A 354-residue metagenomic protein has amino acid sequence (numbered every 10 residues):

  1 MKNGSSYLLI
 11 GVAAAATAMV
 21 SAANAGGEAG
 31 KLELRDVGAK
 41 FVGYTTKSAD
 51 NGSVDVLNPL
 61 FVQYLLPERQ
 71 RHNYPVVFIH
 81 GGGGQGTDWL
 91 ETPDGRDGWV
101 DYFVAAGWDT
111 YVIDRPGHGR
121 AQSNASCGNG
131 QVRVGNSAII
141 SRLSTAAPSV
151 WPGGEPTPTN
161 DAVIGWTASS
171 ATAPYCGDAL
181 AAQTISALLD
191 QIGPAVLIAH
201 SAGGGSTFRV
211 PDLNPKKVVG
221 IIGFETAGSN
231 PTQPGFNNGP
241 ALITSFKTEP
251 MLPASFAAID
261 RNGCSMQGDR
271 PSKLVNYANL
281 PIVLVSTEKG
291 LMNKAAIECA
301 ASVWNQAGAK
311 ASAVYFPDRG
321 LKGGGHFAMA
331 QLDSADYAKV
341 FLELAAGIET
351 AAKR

Functional and structural regions predicted by a protein language model:
G26-R71: N-terminal cap/lid segment of alpha/beta-hydrolase-fold proteins
R69-H72, V76-V112, H118-V134, I139-S141: Short, surface-exposed "cap/lid" segments of acyl-processing enzymes
V150-P152, T157-D161, T167, P174-V196: Conserved acidic catalytic loop of the alpha/beta-hydrolase fold
I198-T207: Gly/Ala-rich beta-loop-alpha elbow adjacent to hydrolase catalytic centers
K216-Q233: A conserved short beta-strand
P234-N305: The feature captures the conserved acid-bearing segment of alpha/beta-hydrolase catalytic domains
N305-K322: Catalytic histidine neighborhood in serine/cysteine hydrolases with alpha/beta-hydrolase-type architecture
L321-G323, F327-R354: Catalytic active-site module of serine/aspartate enzymes centered on a nucleophile-bearing elbow/loop
